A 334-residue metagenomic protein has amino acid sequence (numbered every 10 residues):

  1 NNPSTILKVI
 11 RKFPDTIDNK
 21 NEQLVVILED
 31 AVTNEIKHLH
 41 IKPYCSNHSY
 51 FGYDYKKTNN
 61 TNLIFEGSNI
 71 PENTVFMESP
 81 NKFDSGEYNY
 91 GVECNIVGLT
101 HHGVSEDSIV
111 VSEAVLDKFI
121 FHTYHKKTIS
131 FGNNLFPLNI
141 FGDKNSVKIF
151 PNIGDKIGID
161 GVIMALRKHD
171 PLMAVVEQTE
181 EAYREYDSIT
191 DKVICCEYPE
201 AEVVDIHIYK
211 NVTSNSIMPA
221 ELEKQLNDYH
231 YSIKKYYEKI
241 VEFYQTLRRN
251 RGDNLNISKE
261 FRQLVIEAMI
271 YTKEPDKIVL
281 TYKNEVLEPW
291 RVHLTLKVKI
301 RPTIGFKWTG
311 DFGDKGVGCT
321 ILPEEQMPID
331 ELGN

Functional and structural regions predicted by a protein language model:
N1-N334: Conduit-forming functional cores of very large proteins
